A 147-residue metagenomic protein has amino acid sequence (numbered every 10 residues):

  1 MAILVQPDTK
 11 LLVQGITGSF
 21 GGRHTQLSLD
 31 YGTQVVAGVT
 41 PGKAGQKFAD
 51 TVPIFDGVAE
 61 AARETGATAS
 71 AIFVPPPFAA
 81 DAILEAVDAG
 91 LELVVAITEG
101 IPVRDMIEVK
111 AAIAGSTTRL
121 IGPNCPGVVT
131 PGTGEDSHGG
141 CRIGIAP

Functional and structural regions predicted by a protein language model:
V13, A37-T40, V94-A96, R119-C125 (+1 more regions): General beta-strand structural signal in soluble alpha/beta enzymes
T17: N-terminal Rossmann NAD(P)H-binding glycine-rich loop of SDR-like oxidoreductase domains
G21-G22, A79: N-terminal Rossmann-fold NAD(P) dinucleotide-binding loop
T25, V58, I83-L84: Generic hydrophobic/aromatic pocket-lining and core-packing "Φ" positions
L27-A49, P123: NAD(P)-binding Rossmann-fold cofactor-contacting core
R63-A69, F73, P77-G100: Rossmann-fold NAD(P) dinucleotide-binding segment
E99-I121: Rossmann-fold NAD(P)-binding glycine/threonine-rich loop
T130-P147: Conserved anion/nucleotide-ligand pocket segment
